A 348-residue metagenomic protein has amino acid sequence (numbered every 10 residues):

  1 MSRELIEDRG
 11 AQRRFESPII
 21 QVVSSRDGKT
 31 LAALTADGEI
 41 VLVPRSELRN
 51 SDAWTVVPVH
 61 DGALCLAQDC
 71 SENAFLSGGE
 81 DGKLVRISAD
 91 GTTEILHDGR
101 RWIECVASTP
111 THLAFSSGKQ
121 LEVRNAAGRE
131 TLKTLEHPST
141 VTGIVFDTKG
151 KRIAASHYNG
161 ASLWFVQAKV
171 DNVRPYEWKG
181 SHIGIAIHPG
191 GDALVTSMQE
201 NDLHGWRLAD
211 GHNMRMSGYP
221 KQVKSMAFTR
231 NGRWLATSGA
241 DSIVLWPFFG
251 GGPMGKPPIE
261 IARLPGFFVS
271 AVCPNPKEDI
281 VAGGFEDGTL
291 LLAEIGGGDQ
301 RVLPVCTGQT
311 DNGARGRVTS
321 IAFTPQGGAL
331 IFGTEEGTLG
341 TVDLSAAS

Functional and structural regions predicted by a protein language model:
M1-S348: WD40-repeat beta-propeller superdomains and closely related acidic/aromatic-rich repeat-like regions
